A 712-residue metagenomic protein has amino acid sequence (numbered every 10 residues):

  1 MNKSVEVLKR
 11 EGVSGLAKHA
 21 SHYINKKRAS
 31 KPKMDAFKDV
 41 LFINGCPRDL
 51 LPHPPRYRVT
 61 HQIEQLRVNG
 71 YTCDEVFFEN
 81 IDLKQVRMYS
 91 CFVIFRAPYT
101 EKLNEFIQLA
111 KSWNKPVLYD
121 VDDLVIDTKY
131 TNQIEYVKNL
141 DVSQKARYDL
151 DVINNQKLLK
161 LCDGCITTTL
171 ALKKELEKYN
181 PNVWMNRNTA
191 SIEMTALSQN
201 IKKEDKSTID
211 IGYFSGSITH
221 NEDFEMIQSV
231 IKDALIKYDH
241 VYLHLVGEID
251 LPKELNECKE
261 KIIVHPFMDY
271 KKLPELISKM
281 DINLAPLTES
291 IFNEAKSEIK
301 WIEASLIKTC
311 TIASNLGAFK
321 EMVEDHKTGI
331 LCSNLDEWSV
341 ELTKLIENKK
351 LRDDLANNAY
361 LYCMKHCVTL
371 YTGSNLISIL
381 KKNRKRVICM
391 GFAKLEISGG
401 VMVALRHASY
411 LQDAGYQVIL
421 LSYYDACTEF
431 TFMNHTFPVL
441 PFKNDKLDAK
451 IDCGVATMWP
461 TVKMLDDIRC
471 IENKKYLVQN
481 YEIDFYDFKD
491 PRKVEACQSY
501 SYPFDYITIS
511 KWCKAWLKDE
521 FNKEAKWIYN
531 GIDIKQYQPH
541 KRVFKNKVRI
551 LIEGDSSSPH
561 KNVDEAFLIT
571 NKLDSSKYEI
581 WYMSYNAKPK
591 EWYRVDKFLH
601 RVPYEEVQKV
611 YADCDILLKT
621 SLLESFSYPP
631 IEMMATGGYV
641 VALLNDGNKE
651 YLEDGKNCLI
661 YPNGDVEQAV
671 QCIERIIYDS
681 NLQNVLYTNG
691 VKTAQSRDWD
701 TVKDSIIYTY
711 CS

Functional and structural regions predicted by a protein language model:
P47-Q65, N188-L197, E204-S278, V403-R406 (+3 more regions): Conserved catalytic-core segment of nucleotide-activated headgroup transferases in glycan assembly
Q108-L109, V142-C165, D445-K450, K489-Y506: Membrane-proximal helix-turn-helix segments that form the acceptor-binding/catalytic region of lipid-linked
K160-S198, Y502-Q538: Donor nucleotide-sugar binding/catalytic pocket of nucleotide-sugar-dependent glycosyltransferases
A285, E303-A313, Y639-A642: Short hydrophobic beta-strand element within catalytic cores of glycosyltransferases and related nucleotide-activated
T288-E289, N293, L622: Aromatic "clamp/platform" in nucleotide-sugar-dependent glycosyltransferases that forms part of the donor/acceptor
A295, N315-H326, I330-L331, N645-G655 (+1 more regions): Short acidic/histidine- and often glycine-rich active-site loop of Leloir-type glycosyltransferases that engages
D325-D336, K344-K350, D654-G655, L659-V666 (+1 more regions): Conserved acidic donor-binding segment of nucleotide-sugar-dependent glycosyltransferases
K344, L351-H366, T372, Q668 (+3 more regions): A short, well-ordered alpha-helix in the C-terminal region of glycosyltransferases
